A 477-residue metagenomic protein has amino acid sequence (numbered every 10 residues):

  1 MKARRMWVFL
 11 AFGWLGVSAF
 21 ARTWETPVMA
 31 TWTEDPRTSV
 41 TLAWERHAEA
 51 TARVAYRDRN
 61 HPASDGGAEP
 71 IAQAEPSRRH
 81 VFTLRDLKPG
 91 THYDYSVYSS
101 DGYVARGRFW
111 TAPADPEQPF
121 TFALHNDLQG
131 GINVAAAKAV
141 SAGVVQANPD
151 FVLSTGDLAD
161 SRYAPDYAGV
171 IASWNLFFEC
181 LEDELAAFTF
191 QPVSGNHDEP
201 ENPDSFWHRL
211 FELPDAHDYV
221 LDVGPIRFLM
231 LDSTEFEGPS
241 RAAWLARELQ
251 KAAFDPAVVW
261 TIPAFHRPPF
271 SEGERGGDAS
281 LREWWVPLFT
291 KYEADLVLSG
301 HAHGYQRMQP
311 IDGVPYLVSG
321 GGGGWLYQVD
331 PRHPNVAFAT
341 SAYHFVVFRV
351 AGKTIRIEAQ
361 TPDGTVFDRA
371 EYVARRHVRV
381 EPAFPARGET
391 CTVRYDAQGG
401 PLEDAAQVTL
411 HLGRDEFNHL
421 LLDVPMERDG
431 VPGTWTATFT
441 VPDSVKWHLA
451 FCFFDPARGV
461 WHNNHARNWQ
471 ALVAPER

Functional and structural regions predicted by a protein language model:
M1-W7: Bacterial N-terminal signal peptides that target proteins for export
V8-S18: Bacterial N-terminal signal peptides
A19-L124, Q129, V145-Q146, A257-V258 (+2 more regions): Acidic, histidine-bearing metal-coordination/catalytic regions of metal-dependent phosphoesterases
R22-E49, R59, A374-R477: Glycan-association/targeting regions that enable binding to alpha-glucans and other polysaccharides
P36, V223-G224, I311, A351 (+2 more regions): Structural motif
G67, P116-P239, W260-I262, R267-G277 (+2 more regions): Active-site neighborhood of divalent metal-dependent phosphoester/pyrophosphate hydrolases
L185, L281-K291: Active-site neighborhood of glycoside hydrolase catalytic domains
A279, T290, Q306-G364, A370: Substrate-binding clefts and catalytic carboxylate motifs of secreted carbohydrate-active enzymes
